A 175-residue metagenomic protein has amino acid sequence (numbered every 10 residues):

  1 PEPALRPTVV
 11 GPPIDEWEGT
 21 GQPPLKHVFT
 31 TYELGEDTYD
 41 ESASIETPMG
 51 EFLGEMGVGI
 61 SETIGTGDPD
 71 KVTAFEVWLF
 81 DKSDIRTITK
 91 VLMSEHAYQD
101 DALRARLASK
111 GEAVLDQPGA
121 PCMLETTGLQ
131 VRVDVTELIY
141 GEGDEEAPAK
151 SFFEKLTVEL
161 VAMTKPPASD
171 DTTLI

Functional and structural regions predicted by a protein language model:
P1-I175: Surface-exposed, beta-sheet-biased, low-hydrophobicity segments with strongly acidic/polar composition
